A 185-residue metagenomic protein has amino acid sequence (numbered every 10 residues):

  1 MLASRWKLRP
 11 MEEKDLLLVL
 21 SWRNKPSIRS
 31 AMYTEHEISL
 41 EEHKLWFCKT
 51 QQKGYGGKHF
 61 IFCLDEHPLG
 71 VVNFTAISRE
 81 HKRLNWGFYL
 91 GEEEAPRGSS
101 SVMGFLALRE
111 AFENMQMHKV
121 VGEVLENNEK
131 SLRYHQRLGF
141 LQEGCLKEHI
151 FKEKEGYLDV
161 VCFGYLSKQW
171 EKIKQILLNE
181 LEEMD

Functional and structural regions predicted by a protein language model:
M1-L18, W22, C63-D185: Acyl-donor (CoA/ACP) binding surface of acyl/acetyltransferases
E13-L20, L40, K44, C48: An amphipathic alpha-helix signature
S27-F47: Conserved GNAT-fold acetyl-CoA-binding loop/helix
R29-A31, T50, E93, H149: Alpha-helix C-capping/helix-to-loop hinge sites
S30-M32, H59, I173: Short, hydrophobic secondary-structure boundary micro-motifs
I38-E41, T50-Q52, L90-G91, E180: Juxtamembrane/interface motifs at transmembrane-helix termini
C48-I61, G70: A short helix-loop-beta-strand connector motif used in the catalytic cores of GNAT acetyltransferases and, in some
